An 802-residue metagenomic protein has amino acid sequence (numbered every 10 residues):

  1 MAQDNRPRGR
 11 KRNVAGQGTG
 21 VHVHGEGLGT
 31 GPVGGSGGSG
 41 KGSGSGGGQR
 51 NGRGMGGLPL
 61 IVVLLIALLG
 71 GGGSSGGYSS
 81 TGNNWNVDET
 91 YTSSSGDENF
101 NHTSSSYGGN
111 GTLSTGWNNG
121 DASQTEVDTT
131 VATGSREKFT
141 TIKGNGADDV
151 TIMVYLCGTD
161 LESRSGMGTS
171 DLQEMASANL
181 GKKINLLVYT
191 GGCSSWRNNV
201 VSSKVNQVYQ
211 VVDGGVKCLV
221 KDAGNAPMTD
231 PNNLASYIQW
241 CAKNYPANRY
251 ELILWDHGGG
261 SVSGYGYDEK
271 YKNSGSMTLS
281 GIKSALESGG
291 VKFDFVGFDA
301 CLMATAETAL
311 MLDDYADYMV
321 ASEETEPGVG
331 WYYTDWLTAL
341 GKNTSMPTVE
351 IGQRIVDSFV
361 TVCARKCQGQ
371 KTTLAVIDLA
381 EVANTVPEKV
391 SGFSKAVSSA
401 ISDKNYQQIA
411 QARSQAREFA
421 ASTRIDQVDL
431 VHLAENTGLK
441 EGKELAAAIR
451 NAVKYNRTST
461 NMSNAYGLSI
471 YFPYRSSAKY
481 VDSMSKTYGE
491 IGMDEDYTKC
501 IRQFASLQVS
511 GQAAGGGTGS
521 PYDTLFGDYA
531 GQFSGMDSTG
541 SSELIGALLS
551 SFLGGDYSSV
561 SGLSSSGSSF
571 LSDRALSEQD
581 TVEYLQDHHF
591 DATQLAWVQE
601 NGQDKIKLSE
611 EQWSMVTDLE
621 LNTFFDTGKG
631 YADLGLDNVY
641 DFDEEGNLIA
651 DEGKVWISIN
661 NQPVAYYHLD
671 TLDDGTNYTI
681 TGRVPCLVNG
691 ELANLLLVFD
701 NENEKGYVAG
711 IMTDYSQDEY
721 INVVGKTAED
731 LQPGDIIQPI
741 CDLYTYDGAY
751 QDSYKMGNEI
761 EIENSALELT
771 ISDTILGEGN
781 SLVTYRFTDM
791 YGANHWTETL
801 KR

Functional and structural regions predicted by a protein language model:
M1-N110, S541-I545, L549: Long amphipathic alpha-helical segments used for membrane anchoring, targeting, substrate engagement, or oligomerization
A2-D4, N13, G20-H22, G73-P246: N-terminal extension/subdomain marker
A2-G29, T169, N232-A235, S276-K283 (+4 more regions): Conserved structured core elements
S75-G120, E126-T140, N145, G260-S261 (+2 more regions): Terminal, contiguous helix-loop blocks that mediate binding/assembly
T151-L156, N185-T190, Y250-L254, D294-F298 (+2 more regions): Structural recognition of the beta-strand scaffold that forms the well-ordered cores of secreted hydrolase catalytic
G158-T159, G192, D256-G258, Y474-S476: Residue-level signal for short, function-critical loop segments
G191-G290, A300-C301, A306, E323-E324: Catalytic-core segments of thiol-dependent peptidases
